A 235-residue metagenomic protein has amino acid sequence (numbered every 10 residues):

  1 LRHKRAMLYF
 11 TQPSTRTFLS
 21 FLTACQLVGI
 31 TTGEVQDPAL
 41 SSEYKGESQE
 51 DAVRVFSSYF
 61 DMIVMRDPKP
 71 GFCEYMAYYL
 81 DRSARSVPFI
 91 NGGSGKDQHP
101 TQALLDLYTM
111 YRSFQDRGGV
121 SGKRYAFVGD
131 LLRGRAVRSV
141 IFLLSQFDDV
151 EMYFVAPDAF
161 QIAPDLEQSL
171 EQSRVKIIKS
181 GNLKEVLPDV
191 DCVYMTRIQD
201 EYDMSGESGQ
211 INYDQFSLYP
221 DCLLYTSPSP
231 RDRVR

Functional and structural regions predicted by a protein language model:
R2-Y111: Phosphate/diphosphate ligand-binding glycine-rich loop within oxidoreductases
T15-S20, R117-L187: Glycine-rich phosphate/diphosphate-binding loop of Rossmann-like nucleotide-binding domains
Y59, P188-D189: Alpha-helix C-terminal capping/helix-to-coil transition sites in glycosyltransferase folds
P68-P70, R197-Y202: Short glycine-rich anion-binding loops that position phosphate/pyrophosphate groups of nucleotides and phosphorylated
Q102-G122, A126: Short internal alpha-helix immediately C-terminal to a glycine-rich phosphate-binding loop in Rossmann-like
G181-V186, D214-L224: A short, acidic, amphipathic alpha-helical segment used as a generic capping/interface helix at domain edges
D200-S217: Glycine/threonine-rich flexible loop motifs
Y225-V234: Conserved small/polar residues in nucleotide/adenosyl-binding loops
